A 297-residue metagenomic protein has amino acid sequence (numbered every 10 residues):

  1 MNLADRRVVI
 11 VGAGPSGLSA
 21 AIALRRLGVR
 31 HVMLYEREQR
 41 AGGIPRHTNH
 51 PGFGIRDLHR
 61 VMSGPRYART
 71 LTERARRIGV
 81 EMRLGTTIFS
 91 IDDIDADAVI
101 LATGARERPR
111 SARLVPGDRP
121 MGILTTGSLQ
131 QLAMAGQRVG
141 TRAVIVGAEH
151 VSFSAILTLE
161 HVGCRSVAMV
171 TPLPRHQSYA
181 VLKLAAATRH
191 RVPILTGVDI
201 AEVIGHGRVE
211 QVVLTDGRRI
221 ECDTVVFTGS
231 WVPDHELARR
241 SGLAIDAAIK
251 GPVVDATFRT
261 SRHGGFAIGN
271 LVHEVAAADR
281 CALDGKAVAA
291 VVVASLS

Functional and structural regions predicted by a protein language model:
M1-V11, H59, G64-R142, T215-R219 (+3 more regions): FAD-binding core/adjacent interface of flavoenzyme oxidoreductases
N2-R66, V139-L182, A248: Beta1-alpha1 glycine-rich phosphate/pyrophosphate-binding loop at the start of Rossmann-like nucleotide-binding domains
G17-A20, P109, T126-L129, V151-I156 (+2 more regions): Short glycine/serine/threonine-rich phosphate/pyrophosphate-binding segments that cradle anionic phosphate groups
A21-A23, R46-H47, A112-V115, I156-T158 (+2 more regions): Short amphipathic alpha-helical segments
R40, R46-I78, M82, M121-G122 (+2 more regions): N-terminal glycine-rich dinucleotide-binding loop that anchors FAD/FMN and/or NAD(P) in oxidoreductases
A75-R83, E160-D246: A Rossmann-like FAD-binding core segment of flavoenzymes
G122-A133, T224, S230-V275: FAD-site-proximal beta/loop scaffold in flavoenzymes
I268-S297: A conserved FAD-binding loop/helix module that cradles the flavin
